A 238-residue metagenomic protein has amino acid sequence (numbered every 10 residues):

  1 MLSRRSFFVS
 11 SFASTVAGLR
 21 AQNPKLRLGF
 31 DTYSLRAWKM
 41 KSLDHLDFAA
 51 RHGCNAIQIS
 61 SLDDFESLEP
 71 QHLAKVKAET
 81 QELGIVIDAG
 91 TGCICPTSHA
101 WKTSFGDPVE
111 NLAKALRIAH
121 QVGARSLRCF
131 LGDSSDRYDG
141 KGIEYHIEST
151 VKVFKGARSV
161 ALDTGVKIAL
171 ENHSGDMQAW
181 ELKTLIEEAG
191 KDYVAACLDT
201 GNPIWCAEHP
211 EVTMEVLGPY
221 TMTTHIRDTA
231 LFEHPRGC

Functional and structural regions predicted by a protein language model:
M1-T15: N-terminal secretory signal peptides and thylakoid transit peptides that target proteins across membranes
S11-G18, E79-E82, V86, S98-A196: Active-site acidic/histidine proton-transfer and metal-coordination neighborhood in alpha/beta enzyme cores
L26-T32, I57-I59, I87-T91, L127-C129 (+3 more regions): Hydrophobic faces of well-ordered beta-strands that scaffold small-molecule active sites in alpha/beta enzyme cores
Y33-L35, S60-D64, G92-C95, G132-S134 (+3 more regions): Active-site beta-loop-alpha junctions enriched in small/polar residues
W38-A49, D107-R117, C206-M214: Short, acidic/polar
L43-L62, G123: Catalytic domains of carbohydrate-active enzymes, especially glycoside hydrolases
A56-I57, K155-C238: Acidic/histidine-rich catalytic cores of soluble enzymes
Q58-K77, D133-G142: Glycine-rich, proline-tolerant flexible connector loops at the mouths of alpha/beta enzymes
